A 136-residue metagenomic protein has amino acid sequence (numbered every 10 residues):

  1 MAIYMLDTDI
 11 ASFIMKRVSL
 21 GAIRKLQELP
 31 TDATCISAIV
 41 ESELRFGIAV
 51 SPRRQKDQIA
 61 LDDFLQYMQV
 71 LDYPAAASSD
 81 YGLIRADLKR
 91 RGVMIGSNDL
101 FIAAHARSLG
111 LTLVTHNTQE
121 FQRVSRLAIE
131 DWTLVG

Functional and structural regions predicted by a protein language model:
M1-I3, A103, R107-G136: Acidic, PIN/NYN-like endoribonuclease modules and their adjacent C-terminal/linker elements
M1-I36, G47-D63, L83, V135-G136: Short, well-structured N-terminal submotif of metal-dependent ribonuclease cores
D9, I59, L100-F101, Q119: Active-site phosphate/pyrophosphate-handling residues
A11, E41-L44, S78, F121: A generic structural signal for short hydrophobic patches within well-formed alpha-helices
K25, A38, Y67, D80 (+2 more regions): Residue-level recognition of specific faces of alpha-helices
Q69-V114: Active-site neighborhoods of divalent-metal-dependent phosphate/nucleic-acid chemistry enzymes
